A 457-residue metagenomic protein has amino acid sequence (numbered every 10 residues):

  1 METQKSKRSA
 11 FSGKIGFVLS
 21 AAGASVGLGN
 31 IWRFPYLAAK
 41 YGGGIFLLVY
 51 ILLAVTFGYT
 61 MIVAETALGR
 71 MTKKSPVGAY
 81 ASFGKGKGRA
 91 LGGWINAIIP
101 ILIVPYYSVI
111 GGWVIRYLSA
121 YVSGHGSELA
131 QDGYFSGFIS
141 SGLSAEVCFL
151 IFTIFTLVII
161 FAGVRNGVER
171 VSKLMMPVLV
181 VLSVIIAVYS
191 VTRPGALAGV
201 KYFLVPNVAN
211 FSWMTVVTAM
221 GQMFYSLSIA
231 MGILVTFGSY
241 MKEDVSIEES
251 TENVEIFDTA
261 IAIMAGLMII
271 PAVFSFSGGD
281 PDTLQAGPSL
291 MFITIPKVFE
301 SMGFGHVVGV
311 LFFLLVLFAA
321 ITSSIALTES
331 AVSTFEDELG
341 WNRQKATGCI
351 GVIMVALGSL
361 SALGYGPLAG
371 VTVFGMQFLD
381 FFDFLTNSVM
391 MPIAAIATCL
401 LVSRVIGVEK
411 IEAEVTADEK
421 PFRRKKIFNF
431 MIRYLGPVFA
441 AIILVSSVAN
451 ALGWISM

Functional and structural regions predicted by a protein language model:
M1-W32, M61-T66, R70-F83, K87-W94 (+2 more regions): Membrane-interface "cap" regions at the ends of multi-pass membrane proteins
E2-K7, F11, I15, E169 (+2 more regions): Membrane-embedded translocation segments of transport machinery
E2-Q4, G78, G111-S140, Y240-D244 (+5 more regions): Helix-loop-helix connectors at the membrane interface of multi-pass transporters/channels
K5-R8, L37-Y41, K74-I95, S108-R165 (+5 more regions): Inter-helical loop and helix-membrane interface segments of multi-pass membrane transporters/permeases
G13-L53, E249-E252, I256-T259, L290 (+1 more regions): Transmembrane helix-boundary motif of multi-pass solute transporters/channels
A38-A64, S144, M390-A394: Extracellular loop-to-transmembrane helix junctions
I321-A326, T347-I350, M354-Y365, D380-A413 (+1 more regions): Hydrophobic alpha-helical segments of multi-pass membrane transport proteins
L379-L400, R423-M457: A generic transmembrane alpha-helix motif of multi-pass inner-membrane proteins
